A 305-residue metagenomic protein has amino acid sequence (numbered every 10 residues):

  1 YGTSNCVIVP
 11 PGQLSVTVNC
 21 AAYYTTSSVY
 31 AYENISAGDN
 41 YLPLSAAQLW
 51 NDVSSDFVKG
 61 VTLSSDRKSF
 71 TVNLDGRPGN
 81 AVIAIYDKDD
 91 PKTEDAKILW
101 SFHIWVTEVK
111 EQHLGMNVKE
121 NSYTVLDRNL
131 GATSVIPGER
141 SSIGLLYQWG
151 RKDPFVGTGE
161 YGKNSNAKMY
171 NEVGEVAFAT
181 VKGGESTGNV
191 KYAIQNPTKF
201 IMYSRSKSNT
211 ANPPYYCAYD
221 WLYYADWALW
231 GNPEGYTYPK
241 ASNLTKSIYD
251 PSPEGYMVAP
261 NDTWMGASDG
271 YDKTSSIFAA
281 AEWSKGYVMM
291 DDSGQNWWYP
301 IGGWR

Functional and structural regions predicted by a protein language model:
C6-V7: Short beta-strand segments of immunoglobulin-like
P11-L14, N19-A21: N-terminal "mature ectodomain cap" immediately after the signal peptide in secreted/cell-surface glycoproteins
V18-C20, T26-V82, Y86-D89, W100-R305: Conserved positions within compact, well-structured domain cores
D95-L99: Short, mixed charged/polar active-site loops that provide acid/base catalysis or chelate metal/phosphate cofactors
